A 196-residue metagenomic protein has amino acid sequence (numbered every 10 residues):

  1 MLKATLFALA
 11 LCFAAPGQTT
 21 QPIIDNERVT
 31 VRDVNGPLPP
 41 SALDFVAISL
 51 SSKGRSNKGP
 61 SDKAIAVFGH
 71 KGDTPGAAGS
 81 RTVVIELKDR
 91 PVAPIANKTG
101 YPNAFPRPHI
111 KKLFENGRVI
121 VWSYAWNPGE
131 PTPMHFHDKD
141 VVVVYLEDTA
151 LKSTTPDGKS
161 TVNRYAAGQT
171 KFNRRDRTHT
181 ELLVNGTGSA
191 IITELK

Functional and structural regions predicted by a protein language model:
A4-F13: Sec-dependent N-terminal signal peptides
I24-D25, R55-G69, K159-D176: Short acidic-glycine-tyrosine-enriched beta hairpin
I24-V46: N-terminal targeting signals for Sec/Tat export/insertion, comprising classic cleavable signal peptides
G36, W126-G129, G168, D176: Tight coil/turn sites that cap or link beta-strands
A42, F68-K88, D148, R174-K196: Ligand-binding loop in jelly-roll beta-barrel domains
A42-K58, H137-D157: Glycine- and acidic-residue-biased ligand/ion/polar-headgroup-sensing regions
G76-V121, A125: Surface-exposed beta-loop interaction hotspot
